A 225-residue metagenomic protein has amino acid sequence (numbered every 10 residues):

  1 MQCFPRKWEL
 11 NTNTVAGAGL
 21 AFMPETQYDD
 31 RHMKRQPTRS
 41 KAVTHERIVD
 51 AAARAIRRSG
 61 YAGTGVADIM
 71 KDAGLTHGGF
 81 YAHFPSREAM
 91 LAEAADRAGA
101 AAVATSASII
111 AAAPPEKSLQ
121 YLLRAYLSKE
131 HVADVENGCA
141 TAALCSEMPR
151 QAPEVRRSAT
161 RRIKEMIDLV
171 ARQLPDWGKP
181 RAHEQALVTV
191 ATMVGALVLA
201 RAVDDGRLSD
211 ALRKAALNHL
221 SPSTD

Functional and structural regions predicted by a protein language model:
C3-S59, G63-D72, A89: Basic, helix-initiating cap at the start of DNA-binding domains
A42-D50, A62-G63, G74, A82-A107 (+1 more regions): An amphipathic alpha-helix adjacent to DNA-recognition modules
V49, Q120, K164-A171, H183 (+1 more regions): An amphipathic alpha-helix signature
A51-R58, T105-S108, T192-L199: Solvent-exposed, amphipathic alpha-helical segments
G78: Key DNA-contact positions within bacterial/archaeal DNA-binding proteins
E93, A107-G138, T189: Hydrophobic alpha-helical connector segments
A152-R161, Q173-D225: Hydrophobic/aromatic-rich alpha-helical bundle segments in the mid-to-C-terminal region
